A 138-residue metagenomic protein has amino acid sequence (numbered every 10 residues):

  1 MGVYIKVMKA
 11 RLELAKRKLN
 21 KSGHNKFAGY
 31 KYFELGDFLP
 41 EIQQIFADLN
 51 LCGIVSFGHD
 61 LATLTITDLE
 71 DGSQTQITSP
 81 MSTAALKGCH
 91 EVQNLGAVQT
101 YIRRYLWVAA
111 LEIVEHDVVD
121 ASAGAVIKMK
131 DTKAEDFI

Functional and structural regions predicted by a protein language model:
M1-I138: Polyanion-binding surfaces on beta-sheet-dominated domains and ring/shell assemblies
